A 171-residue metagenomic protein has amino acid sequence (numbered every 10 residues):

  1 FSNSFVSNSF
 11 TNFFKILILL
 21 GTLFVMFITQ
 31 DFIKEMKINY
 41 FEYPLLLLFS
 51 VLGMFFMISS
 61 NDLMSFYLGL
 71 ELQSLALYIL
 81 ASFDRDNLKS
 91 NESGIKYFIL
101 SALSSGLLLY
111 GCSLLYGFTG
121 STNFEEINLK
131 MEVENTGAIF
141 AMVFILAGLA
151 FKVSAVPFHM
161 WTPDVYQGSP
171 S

Functional and structural regions predicted by a protein language model:
F1-S171: Alpha-helical transmembrane segments of multi-pass membrane proteins predominantly involved in bioenergetics
